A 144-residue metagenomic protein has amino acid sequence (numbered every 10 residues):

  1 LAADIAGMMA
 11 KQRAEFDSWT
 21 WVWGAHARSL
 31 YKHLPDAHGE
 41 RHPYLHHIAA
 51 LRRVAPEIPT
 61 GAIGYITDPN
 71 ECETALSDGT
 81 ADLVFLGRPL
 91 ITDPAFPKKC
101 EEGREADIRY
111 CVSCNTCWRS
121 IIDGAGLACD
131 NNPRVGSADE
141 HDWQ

Functional and structural regions predicted by a protein language model:
L1-Q144: Flavin-dependent oxidoreductase catalytic cores
